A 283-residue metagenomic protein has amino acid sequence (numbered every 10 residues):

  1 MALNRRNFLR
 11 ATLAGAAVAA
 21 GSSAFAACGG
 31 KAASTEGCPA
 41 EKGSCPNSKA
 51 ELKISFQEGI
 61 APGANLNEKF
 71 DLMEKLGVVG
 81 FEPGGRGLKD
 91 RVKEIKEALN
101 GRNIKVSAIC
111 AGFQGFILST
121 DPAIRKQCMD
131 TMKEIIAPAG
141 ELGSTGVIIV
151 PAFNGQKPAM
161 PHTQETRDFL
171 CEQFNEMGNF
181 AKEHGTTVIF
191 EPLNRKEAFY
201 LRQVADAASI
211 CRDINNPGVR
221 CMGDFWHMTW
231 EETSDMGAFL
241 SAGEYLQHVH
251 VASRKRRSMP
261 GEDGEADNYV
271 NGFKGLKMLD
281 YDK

Functional and structural regions predicted by a protein language model:
A2-S55, A64-G77, G143-T145, L201-G223 (+1 more regions): Histidine-acidic metal/acid-base catalytic patches
T12-L13, A17-A24, P39-K49, L88 (+5 more regions): Active-site acidic/histidine proton-transfer and metal-coordination neighborhood in alpha/beta enzyme cores
Q57-A61, G84-R86, A111-Q114, A152-N154 (+3 more regions): Active-site beta-loop-alpha junctions enriched in small/polar residues
M73, F81, L99, C128 (+3 more regions): Conserved, mostly hydrophobic/aromatic
K89-E94, A98: Active-site-adjacent beta->alpha loops and helix N-cap segments on the catalytic face of soluble alpha/beta enzymes
L99-T120: Mid-chain, structured segments of secreted extracytoplasmic proteins
